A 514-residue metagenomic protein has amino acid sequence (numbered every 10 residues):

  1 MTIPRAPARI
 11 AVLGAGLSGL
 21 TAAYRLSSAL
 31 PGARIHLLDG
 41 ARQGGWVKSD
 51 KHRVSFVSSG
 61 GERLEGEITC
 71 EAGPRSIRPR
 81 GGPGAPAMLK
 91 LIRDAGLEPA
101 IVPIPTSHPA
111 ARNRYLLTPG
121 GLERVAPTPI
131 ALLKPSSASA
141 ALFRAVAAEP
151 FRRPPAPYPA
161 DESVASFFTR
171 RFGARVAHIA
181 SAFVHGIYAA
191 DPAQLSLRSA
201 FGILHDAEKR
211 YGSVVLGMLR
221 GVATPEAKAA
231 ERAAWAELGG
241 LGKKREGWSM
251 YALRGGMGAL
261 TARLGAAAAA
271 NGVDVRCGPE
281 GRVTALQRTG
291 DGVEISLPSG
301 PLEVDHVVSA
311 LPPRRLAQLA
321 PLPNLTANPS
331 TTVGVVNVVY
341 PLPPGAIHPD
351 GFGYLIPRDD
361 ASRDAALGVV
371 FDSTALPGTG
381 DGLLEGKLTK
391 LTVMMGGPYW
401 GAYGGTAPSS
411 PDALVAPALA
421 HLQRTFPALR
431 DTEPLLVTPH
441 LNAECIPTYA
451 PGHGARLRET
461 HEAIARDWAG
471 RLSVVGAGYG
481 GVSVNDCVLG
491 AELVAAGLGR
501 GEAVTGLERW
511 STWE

Functional and structural regions predicted by a protein language model:
M1-A8, T512-E514: Eukaryotic N-terminal targeting leaders
P4-L37: N-terminal Rossmann-like FAD-binding beta1-loop-alpha1 element of flavoenzymes
S18, Q43, R314: Conserved Rossmann-like nucleotide-cofactor binding loop
S27-G61: Glycine-rich FAD pyrophosphate-binding loop
A29, P279-G404: Mid-domain catalytic core of redox enzymes that form a hydrophobic substrate pocket/lid adjacent to a catalytic redox
S59-P155: Dinucleotide-binding Rossmann-like beta1-alpha1 core, especially the glycine-rich loop that anchors the ADP
A126-I130, G368-E514: Conserved flavin/dinucleotide-binding core of flavoenzymes
A148-T284: Active-site/ligand-binding neighborhood in enzyme catalytic cores
